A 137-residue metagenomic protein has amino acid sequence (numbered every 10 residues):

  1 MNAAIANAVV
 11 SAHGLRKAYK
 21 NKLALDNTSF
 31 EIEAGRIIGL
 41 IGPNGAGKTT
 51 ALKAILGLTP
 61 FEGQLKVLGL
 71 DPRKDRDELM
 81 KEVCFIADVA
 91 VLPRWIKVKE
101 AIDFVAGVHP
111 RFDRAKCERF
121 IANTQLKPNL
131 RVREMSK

Functional and structural regions predicted by a protein language model:
M1-R16: ABC-family P-loop ATPase nucleotide-binding domain
V10, L25-N27, M80: Conserved structural motif at the start of ABC-family nucleotide-binding domains
K22-L23, D77: Short coil-to-beta microelement around the adenine-binding A-loop and adjacent beta1/P-loop entry of ABC ATPase
I38-L40, L52: Short hydrophobic beta-strand immediately N-terminal to the Walker A/P-loop
P43-G47, F61: Walker A (P-loop) phosphate-binding loop of ABC-type ATPase nucleotide-binding domains
G57, F61-K74, E78-L79: Conserved ABC transporter NBD signature motif
A87-K137: ABC-family P-loop ATPase nucleotide-binding domains
